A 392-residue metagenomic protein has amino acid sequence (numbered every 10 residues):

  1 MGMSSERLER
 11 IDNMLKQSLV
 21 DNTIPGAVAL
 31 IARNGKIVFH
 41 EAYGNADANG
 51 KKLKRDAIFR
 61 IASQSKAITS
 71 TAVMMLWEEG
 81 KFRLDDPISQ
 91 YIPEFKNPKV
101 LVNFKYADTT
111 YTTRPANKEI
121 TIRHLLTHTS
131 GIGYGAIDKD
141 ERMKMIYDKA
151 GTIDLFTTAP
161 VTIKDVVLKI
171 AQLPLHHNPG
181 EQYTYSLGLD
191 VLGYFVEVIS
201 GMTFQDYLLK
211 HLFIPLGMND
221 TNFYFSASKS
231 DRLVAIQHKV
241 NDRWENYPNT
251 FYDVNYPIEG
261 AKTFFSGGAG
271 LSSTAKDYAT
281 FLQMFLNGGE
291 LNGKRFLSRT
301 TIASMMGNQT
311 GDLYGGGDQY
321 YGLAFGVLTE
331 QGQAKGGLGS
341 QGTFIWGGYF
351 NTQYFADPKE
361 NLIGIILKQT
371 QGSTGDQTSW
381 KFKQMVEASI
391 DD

Functional and structural regions predicted by a protein language model:
G2-I61, K81, V100-K105, Y256 (+2 more regions): Short, conserved catalytic-motif segment at the N-terminal edge
S4, K66, T274: Short, conserved phosphate/pyrophosphate- and ester-handling motifs at nucleotide-, phospho-/glycolipid
D12-L15, G35, F59-I88, K96-N97 (+3 more regions): Active-site SXXK
T23, K51-L53, R83, T113-E119 (+4 more regions): Extracellular/periplasmic catalytic domains that process cell-envelope and extracellular macromolecules
V28-L30, H40, H124-T127, T184 (+3 more regions): Structural recognition of the beta-strand scaffold that forms the well-ordered cores of secreted hydrolase catalytic
G44-N45, F251, T370: A generic structural motif
K99-L338: Short, surface-exposed loop or secondary-structure junction motifs that flank catalytic or metal-binding residues
T343, F350-I363: Short, surface-exposed beta-strand/loop micro-motifs that present aromatic residues
